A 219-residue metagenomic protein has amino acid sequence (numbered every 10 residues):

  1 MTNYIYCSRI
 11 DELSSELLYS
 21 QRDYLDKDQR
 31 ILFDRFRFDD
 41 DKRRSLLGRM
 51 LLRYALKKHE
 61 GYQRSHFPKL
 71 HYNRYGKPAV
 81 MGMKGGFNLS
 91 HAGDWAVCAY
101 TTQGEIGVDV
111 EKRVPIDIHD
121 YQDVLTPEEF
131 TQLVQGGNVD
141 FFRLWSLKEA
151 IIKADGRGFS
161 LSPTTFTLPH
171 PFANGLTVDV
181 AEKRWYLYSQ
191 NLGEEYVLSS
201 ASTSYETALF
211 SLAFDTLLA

Functional and structural regions predicted by a protein language model:
M1-A219: Core catalytic alpha/beta fold that binds nucleotide/phospho-ligands
